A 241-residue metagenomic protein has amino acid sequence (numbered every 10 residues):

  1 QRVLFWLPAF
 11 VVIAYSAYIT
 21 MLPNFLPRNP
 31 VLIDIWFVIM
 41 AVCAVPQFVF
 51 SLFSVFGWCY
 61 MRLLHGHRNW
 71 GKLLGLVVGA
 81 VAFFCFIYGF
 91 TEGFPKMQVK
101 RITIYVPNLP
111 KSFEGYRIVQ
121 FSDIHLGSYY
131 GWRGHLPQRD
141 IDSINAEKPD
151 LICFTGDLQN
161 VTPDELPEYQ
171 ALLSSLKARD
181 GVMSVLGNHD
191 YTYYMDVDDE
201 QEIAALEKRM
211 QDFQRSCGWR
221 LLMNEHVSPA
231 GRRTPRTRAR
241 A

Functional and structural regions predicted by a protein language model:
Q1-P95: Non-catalytic terminal accessory segments
L22-P23, A80-F84, K96-K100, V161-P163 (+2 more regions): A short linear-motif detector with a strong N-terminal bias
W36, V49, M97, P137 (+1 more regions): A structural signal for well-ordered alpha-helical scaffolds and beta->alpha junctions
L64-V81, I104-P110, R139-I152: Short, charge-rich amphipathic segments
F83-L109, S128-W132: Hydrophobic alpha-helical transmembrane segments in integral membrane proteins
K111-A241: Soluble catalytic domains of enzymes that build or remodel membrane lipids, polysaccharides, and related
